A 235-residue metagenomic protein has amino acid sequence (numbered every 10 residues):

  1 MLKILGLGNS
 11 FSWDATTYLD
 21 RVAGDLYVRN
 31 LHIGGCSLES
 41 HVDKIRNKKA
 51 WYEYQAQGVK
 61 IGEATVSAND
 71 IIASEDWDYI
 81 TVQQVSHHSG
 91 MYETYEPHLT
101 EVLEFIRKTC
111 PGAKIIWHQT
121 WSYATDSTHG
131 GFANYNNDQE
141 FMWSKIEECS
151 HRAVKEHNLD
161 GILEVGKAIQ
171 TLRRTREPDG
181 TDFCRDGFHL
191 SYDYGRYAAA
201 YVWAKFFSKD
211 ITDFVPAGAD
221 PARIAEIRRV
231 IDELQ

Functional and structural regions predicted by a protein language model:
L2-Y18, T125-Y135, Q139: Short, charged N-terminal helix-start/capping segments
K3-L5, F11-H98: Conserved SGNH/GDSL esterase-like catalytic core that processes O-acyl groups on lipids and polysaccharides
R29-H32, V42-D43, K48-N69, G130-M142 (+2 more regions): A broadly tuned preference for mixed-charge, low-complexity surface segments
T65-Y192, K205: Alpha-helical cap/lid subdomain in secreted, periplasmic, or secretory-pathway luminal O-acyl-processing enzymes
F183, G187-L190, Y194-Q235: Conserved catalytic region of serine esterases and O-acyltransferases that act on ester linkages in lipids
